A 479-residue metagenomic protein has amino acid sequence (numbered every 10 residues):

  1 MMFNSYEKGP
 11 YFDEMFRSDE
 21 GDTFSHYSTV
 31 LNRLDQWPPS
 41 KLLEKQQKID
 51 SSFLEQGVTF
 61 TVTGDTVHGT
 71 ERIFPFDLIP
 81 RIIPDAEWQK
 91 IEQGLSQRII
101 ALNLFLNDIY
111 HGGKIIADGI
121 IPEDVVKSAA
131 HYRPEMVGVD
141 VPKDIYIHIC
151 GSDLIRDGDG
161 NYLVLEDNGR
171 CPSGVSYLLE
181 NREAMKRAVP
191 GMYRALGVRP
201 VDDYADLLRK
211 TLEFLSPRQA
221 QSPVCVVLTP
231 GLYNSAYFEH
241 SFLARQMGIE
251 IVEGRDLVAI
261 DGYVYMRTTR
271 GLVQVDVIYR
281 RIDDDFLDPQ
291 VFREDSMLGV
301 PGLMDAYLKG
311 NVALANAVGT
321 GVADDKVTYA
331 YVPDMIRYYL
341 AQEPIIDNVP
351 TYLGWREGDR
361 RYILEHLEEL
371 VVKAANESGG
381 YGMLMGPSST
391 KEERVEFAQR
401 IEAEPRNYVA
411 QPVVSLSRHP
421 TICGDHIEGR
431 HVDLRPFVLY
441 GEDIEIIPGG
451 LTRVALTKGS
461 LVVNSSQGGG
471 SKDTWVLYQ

Functional and structural regions predicted by a protein language model:
M1-Q479: Preference for protein termini
